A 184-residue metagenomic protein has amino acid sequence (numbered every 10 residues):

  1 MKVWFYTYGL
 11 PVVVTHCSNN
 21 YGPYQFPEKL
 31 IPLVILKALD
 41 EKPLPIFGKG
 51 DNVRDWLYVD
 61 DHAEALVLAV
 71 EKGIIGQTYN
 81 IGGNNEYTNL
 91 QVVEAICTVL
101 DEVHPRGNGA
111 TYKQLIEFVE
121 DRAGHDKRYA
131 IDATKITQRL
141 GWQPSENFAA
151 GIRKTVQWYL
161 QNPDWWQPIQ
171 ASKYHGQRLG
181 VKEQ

Functional and structural regions predicted by a protein language model:
M1-V13, L39-D40: Active-site Tyr-X1-5-Lys
L10-L30, N52-V53: Flexible, glycine-rich beta-alpha linker
V13, P32, L36-Q184: C-terminal substrate-binding subdomain of Rossmann-fold SDR/epimerase-dehydratase oxidoreductases
